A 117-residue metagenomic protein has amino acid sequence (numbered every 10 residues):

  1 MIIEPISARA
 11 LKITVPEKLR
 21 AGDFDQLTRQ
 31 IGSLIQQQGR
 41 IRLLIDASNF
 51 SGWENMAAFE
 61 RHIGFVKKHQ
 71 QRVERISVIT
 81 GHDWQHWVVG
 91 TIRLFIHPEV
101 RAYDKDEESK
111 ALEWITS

Functional and structural regions predicted by a protein language model:
M1-S117: Amphipathic, Lys/Arg-enriched alpha-helical "gate/interface" segment within cytosolic domains that mediates
